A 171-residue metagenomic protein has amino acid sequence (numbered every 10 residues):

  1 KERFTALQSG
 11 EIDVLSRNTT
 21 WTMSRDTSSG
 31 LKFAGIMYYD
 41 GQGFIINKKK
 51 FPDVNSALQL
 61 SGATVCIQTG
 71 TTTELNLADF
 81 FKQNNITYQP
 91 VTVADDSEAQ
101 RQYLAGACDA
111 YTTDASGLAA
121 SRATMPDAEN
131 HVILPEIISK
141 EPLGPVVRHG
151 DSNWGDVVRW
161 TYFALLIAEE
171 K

Functional and structural regions predicted by a protein language model:
K1, T20, Y39-E98: Bilobed "Venus flytrap"/periplasmic-binding protein-like clamshell domains and structurally analogous long
K1-Q59, S116-S139: Acidic, polar ligand-binding/catalytic clefts
E2, P52, T72, E98-L104 (+3 more regions): Domain-level signature for soluble enzymes in the chorismate/prephenate branch of the shikimate pathway
E2-A6, D96-Q102, C108, G117-L118: Short, hydrophobic alpha-helical packing/hinge segments within bilobed ligand-binding/sensory domains
L7-Q8, F44, L60, Q102-L104 (+2 more regions): Hydrophobic residues within well-ordered alpha-helices
Q8-R17, A63-V65, L104-T113: Alpha-to-beta junction loops
K48-P52, L58, A63-T64, T69-T71 (+2 more regions): Extended ligand-binding regions for polar small-molecule ligands
T72-V91, N130-I133, D156-K171: Ligand-binding clefts/hinges and TM-proximal coupling segments of bilobed small-molecule sensing domains
